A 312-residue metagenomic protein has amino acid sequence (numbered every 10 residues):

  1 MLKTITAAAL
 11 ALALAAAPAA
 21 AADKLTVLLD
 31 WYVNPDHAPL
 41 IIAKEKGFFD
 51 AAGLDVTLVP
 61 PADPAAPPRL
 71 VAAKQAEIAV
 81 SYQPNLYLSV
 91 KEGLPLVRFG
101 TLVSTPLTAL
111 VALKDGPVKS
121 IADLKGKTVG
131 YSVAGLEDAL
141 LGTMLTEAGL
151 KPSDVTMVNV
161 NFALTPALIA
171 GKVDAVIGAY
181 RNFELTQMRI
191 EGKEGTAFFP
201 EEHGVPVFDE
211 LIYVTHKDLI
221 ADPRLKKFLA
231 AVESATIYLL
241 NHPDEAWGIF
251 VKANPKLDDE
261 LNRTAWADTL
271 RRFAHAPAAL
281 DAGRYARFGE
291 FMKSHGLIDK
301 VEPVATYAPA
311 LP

Functional and structural regions predicted by a protein language model:
I5-A16: Bacterial N-terminal signal peptides
A17-A22: Sec/Tat signal peptide C-region and signal peptidase I cleavage site
K24-N161, T165-A170, D174-N182, F198 (+1 more regions): Short, glycine-/small- and polar/acidic-enriched structural segments that line small-molecule recognition paths
F48-A51, E147-P152, E191-K193, P223 (+2 more regions): Short helix-capping segments at alpha-helix termini
P84-N85, F162-A253: Pocket-lining segment of extracytoplasmic ligand-binding domains
A221-L297: Secondary-structure end/capping motifs
G289-P312: C-terminal solvent-exposed extensions
